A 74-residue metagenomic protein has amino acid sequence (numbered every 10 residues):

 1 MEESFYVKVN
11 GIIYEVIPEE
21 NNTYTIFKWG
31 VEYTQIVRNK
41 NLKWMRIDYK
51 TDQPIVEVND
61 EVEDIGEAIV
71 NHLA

Functional and structural regions predicted by a protein language model:
M1, V9, R38-A74: Mixed-charge, Lys/Arg-enriched low-complexity segments
M1-E20: Negatively charged, low-complexity tracts enriched in Asp/Glu with abundant Ser/Thr
N22-R46: A short, structured beta-strand/loop element
